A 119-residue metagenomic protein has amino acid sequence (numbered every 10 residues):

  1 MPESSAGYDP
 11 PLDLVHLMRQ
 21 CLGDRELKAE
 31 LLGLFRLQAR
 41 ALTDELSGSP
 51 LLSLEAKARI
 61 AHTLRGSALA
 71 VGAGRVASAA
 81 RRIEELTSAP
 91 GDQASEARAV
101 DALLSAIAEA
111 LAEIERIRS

Functional and structural regions predicted by a protein language model:
M1-S119: Two-component system phosphorelay core
